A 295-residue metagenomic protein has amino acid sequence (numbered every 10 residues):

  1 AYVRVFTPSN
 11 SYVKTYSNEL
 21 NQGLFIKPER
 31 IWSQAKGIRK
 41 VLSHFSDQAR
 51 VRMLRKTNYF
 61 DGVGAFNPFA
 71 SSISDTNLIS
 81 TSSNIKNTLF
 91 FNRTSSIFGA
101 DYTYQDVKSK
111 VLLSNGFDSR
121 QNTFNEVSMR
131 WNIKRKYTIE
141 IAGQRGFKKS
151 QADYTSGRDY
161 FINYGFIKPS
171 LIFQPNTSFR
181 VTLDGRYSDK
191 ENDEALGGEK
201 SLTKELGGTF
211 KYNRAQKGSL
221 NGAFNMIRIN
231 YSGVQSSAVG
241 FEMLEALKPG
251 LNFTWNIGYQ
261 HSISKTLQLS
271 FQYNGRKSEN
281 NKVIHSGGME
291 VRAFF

Functional and structural regions predicted by a protein language model:
A1-F295: Exposed, low-structure sequence patches enriched in small/polar residues
